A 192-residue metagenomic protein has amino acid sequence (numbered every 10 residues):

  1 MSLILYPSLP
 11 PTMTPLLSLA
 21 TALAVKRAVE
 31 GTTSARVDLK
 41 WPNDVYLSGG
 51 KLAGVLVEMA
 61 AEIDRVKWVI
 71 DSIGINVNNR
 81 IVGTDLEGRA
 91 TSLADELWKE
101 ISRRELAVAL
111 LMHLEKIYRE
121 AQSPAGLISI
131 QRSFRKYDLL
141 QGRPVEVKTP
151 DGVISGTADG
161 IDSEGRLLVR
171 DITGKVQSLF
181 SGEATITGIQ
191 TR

Functional and structural regions predicted by a protein language model:
M1-W68, E100-E105, M112, K116-P124: Contiguous, small/hydrophobic- and glycine-enriched helical/loop subdomains that border and often "cap" functional
S8, V77-R80, R166: Short, acidic Gly/Pro/Ser/Thr-rich loop/turn segments
K40-W41, G50, I81, G88-T91 (+4 more regions): Residue-level signal for pocket-adjacent positions within structured domains
P42, L52-G54, Q131, G142-P144 (+1 more regions): Conserved beta-strand residues within beta-sheet cores
D64-D95: Short, acidic (Asp/Glu-rich) active-site segment that either coordinates a divalent metal cofactor
E96-D151, I189-R192: Conserved, helical-rich catalytic subdomain that frames metal- and/or nucleotide-binding sites in enzyme alpha/beta
Q141-R192: Conserved RNA-binding domains used in RNP assembly and mRNA/RNA metabolism
